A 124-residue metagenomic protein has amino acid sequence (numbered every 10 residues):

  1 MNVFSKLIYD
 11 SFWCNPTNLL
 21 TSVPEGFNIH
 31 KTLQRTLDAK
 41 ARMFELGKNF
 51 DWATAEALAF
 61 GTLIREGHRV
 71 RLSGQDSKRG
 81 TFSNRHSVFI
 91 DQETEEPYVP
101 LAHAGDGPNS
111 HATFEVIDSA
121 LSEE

Functional and structural regions predicted by a protein language model:
M1-E124: Flexible, glycine-rich loop/tail regions that form catalytic "lids" or insertion modules at the edges of active sites
